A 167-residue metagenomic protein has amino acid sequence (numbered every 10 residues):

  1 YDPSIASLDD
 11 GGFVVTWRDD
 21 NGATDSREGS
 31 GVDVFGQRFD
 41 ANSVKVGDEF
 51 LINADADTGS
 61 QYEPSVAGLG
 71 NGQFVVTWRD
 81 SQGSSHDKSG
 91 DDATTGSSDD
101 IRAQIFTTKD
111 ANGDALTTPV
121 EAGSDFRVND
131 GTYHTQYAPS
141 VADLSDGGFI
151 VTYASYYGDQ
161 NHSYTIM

Functional and structural regions predicted by a protein language model:
Y1-M167: Extracellular, repeat-based ectodomains that mediate carbohydrate processing or recognition
